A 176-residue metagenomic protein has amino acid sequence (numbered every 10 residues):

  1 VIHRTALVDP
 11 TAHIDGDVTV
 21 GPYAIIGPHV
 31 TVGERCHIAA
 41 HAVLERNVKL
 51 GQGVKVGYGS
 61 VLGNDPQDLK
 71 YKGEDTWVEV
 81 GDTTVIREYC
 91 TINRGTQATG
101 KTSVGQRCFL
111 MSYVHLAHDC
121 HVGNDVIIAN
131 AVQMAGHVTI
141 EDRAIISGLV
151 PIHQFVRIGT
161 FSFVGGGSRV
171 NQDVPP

Functional and structural regions predicted by a protein language model:
I2-P176: Structural signal for interior beta-strand "rungs" in well-ordered beta-sheet cores of soluble enzyme domains
